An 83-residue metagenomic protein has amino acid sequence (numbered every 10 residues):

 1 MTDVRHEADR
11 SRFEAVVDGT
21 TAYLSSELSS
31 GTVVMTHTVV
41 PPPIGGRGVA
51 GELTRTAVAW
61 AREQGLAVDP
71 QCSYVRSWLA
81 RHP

Functional and structural regions predicted by a protein language model:
M1-H6: Conserved N-terminal entry element of GNAT/NAT acetyltransferase domains
E7-F13: A short helix-loop-beta-strand connector motif used in the catalytic cores of GNAT acetyltransferases and, in some
F13, D18-V33: A conserved beta-strand-loop-helix scaffold within acyl/acetyltransferase catalytic domains
T38-G45: A short, internal acetyl-CoA/4′-phosphopantetheine-binding micro-motif in the GNAT/acyltransferase core
G46-A59: Conserved acetyl-CoA-binding loop-helix of GNAT-fold acetyltransferases
W60-S73: Conserved GNAT acetyl-CoA-binding A-motif
S77-P83: Short, charged, intrinsically disordered terminal tails
